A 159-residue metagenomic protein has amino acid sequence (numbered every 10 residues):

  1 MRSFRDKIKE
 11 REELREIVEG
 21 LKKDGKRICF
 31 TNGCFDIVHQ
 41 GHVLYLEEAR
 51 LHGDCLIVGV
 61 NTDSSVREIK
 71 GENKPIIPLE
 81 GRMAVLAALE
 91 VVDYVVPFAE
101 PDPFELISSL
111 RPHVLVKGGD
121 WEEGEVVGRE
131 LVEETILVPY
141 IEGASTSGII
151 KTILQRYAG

Functional and structural regions predicted by a protein language model:
M1-G159: Nucleotidyltransferase catalytic core that binds NTPs
